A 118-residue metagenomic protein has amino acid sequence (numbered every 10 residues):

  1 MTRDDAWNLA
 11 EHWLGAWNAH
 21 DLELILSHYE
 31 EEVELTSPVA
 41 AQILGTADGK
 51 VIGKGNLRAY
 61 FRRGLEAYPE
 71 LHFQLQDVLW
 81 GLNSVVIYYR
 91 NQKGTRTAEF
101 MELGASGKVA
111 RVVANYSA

Functional and structural regions predicted by a protein language model:
M1-S27, E31: Short, low-complexity N-terminal intrinsically disordered segments enriched in polar/charged residues
T2, I25, R58, S84-V85 (+1 more regions): A generic structural signal for ordered secondary structure
R3, L24, E30-Q76: A solvent-exposed, acidic/Ser-Thr-rich amphipathic alpha-helical stretch
H12, E30, L35, K50 (+2 more regions): Secondary-structure boundary/capping motif
W13, I25, V33, L57 (+3 more regions): Hydrophobic pocket/interface hotspot
L65-A118: A beta-strand edge to alpha-helix "cap/lid" segment located at domain peripheries
